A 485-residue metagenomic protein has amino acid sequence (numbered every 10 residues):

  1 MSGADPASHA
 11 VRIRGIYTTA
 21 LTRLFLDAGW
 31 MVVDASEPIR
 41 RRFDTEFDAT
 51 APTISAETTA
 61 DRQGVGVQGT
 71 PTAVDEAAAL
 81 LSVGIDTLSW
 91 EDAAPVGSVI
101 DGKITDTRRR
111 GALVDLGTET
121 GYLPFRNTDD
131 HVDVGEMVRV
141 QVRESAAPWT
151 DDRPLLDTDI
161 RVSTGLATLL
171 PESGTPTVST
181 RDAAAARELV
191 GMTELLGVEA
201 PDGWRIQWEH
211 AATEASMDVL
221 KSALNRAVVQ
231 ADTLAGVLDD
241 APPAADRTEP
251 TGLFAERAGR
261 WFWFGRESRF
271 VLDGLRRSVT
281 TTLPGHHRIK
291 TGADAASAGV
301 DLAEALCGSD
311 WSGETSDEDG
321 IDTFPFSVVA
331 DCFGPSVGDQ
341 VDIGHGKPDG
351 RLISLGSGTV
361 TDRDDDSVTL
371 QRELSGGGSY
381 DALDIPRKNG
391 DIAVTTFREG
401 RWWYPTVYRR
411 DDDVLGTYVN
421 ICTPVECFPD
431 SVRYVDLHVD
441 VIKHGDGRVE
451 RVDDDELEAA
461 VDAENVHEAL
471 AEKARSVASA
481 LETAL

Functional and structural regions predicted by a protein language model:
M1-S8: Terminal disorder- and signal-encoded targeting elements
S2, I16-T19: Extended, Lys/Arg-rich, non-catalytic nucleic-acid recognition/anchoring regions of very large nucleic-acid-interacting
S2, I39-D86: Long, continuous compositionally biased terminal/linker segments
H9-I13, D61-G69, T177-V178, I206-W208: Short cationic amphipathic helices and targeting signals
T70-T72, D86-G350, T359: Single-stranded RNA-binding surfaces
S179-E194, T406-I442: Short, internal acidic amphipathic alpha-helical interface segments that mediate docking to partner proteins
D381-P424: Phosphate/ribose-recognition catalytic cores of enzymes acting on nucleotide-derived substrates
D436-E482: A hydrophobic, small-residue-rich beta->alpha segment in the mid-to-C-terminal subdomain of diverse proteins
